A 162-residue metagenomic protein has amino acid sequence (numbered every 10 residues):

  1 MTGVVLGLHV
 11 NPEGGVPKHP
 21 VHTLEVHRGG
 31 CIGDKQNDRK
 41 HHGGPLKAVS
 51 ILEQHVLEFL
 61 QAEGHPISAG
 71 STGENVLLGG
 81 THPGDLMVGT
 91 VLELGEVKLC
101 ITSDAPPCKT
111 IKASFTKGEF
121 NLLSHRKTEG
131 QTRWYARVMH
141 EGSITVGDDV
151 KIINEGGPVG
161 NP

Functional and structural regions predicted by a protein language model:
M1-P162: Metal-cofactor-dependent catalytic cores
